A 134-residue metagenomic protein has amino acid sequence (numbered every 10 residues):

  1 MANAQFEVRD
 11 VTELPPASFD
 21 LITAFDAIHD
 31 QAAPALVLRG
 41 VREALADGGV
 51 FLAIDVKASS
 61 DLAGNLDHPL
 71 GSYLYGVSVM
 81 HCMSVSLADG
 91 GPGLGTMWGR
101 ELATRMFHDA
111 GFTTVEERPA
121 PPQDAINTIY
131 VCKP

Functional and structural regions predicted by a protein language model:
M1-V11: Conserved SAM-binding strand-loop segment of SAM-dependent methyltransferases
R9-I22: A short acidic, Gly/Pro-enriched loop at the edge of an enzyme's catalytic core that lines a small-molecule cofactor
T12, A32, K57: Adenine-nucleotide cofactor-binding loop residues
D20-P34: A short SAM/SAH-binding and catalytic strip from SAM-dependent methyltransferases
A35-G48: A short glycine-rich, Lys/Arg-flanked "PGG" loop and its adjoining helix->strand segment in the class I
F51-L52, T114: A short hydrophobic/small-residue beta-strand
I54-A110: C-terminal alpha-helical "lid/dimerization" subdomain adjacent to the S-adenosyl-L-methionine
A110-P134: Core SAM-dependent methyltransferase catalytic element
